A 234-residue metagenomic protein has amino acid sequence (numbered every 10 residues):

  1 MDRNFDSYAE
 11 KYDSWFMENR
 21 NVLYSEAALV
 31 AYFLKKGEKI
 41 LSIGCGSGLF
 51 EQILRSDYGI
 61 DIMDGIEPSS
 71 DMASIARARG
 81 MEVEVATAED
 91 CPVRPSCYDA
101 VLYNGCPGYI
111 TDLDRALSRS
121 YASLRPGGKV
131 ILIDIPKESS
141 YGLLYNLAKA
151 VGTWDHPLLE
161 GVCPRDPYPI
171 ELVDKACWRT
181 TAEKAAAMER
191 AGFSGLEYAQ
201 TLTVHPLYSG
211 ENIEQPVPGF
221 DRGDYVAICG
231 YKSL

Functional and structural regions predicted by a protein language model:
M1-K35, L49-I53, M72, E211 (+1 more regions): Conserved class I S-adenosyl-L-methionine
L41-C91: Class I SAM-dependent methyltransferase SAM/SAH-binding core
E89-V101: A short acidic, Gly/Pro-enriched loop at the edge of an enzyme's catalytic core that lines a small-molecule cofactor
A100-L113: A short SAM/SAH-binding and catalytic strip from SAM-dependent methyltransferases
D114-P126: A short glycine-rich, Lys/Arg-flanked "PGG" loop and its adjoining helix->strand segment in the class I
I131-E160: Conserved class I S-adenosyl-L-methionine
D174-Y198: Short alpha-helix
A191-S194, E211-L234: Core SAM-dependent methyltransferase catalytic element
